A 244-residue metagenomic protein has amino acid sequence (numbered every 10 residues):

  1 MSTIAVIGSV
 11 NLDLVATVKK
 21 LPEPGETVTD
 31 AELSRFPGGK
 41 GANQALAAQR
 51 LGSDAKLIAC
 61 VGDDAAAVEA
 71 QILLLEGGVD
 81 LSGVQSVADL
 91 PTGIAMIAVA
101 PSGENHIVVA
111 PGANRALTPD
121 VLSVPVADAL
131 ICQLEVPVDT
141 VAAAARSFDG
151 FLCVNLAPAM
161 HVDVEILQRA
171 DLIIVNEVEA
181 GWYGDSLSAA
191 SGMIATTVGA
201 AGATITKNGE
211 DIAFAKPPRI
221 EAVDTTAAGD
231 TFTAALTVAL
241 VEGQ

Functional and structural regions predicted by a protein language model:
M1-C60, A65-I72, A222: Glycine-rich phosphate/adenosyl-contacting loop at the front of the ribokinase-like
M1-I4, D185-Q244: Conserved phosphate-binding/catalytic region of the ribokinase-like
T3-A5, D128-A129, L172, M193: Structural motif
L73-D89: A glycine-rich helix N-cap at a beta->alpha junction
G83-V87, A95-A129: Conserved phosphate-binding/catalytic loop of the ribokinase/pfkB sugar-kinase fold
V99, N176, T204-N208: Short beta-strand-to-turn element immediately C-terminal to the catalytic PLP-Schiff-base lysine in fold type I
P111-L117, C153-A159, A215-P217: Short gly/ser/thr-rich secondary-structure transition/capping motifs
A127-L187, A201-A203: Conserved beta-alpha-beta core of the PfkB/ribokinase-like small-molecule kinase fold
